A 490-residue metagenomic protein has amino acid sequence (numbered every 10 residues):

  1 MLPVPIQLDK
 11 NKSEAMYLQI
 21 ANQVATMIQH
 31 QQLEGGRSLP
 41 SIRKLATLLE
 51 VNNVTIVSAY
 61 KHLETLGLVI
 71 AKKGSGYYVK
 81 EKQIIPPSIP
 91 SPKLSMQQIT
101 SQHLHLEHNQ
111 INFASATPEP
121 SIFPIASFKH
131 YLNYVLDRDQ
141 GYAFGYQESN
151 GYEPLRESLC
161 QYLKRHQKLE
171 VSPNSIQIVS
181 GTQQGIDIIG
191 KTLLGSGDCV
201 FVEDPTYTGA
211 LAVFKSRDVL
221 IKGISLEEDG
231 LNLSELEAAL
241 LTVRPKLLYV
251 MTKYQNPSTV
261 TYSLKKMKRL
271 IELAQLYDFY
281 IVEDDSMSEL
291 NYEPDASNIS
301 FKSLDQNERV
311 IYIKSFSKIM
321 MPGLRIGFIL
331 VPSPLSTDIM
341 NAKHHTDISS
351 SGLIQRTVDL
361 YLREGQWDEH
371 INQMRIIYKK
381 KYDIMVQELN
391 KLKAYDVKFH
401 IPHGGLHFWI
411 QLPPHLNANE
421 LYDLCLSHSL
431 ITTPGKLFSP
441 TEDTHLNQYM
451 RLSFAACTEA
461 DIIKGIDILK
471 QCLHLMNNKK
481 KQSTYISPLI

Functional and structural regions predicted by a protein language model:
M1-N133, M340, H344-S351, L360-L362 (+6 more regions): N-terminal basic, amphipathic alpha-helical segments
I70-A71, V171, T432: Short beta-strand "wing" residues that participate in macromolecule-binding interfaces
G74, K302-D338: Active-site PLP attachment segment
A143-Y277, E289-L290, A296-L304, Y378 (+1 more regions): Conserved core of the PLP fold type I
D284: Glycine-centered flexible beta-alpha turn that most often forms the glycine-rich phosphate-binding loop
I339-H344, E364-V386: Structural signature of PLP-dependent enzymes
I376-V386, V397-Q411: Conserved glycine-rich beta-strand-loop-beta hairpin in the small C-terminal domain of fold type I
